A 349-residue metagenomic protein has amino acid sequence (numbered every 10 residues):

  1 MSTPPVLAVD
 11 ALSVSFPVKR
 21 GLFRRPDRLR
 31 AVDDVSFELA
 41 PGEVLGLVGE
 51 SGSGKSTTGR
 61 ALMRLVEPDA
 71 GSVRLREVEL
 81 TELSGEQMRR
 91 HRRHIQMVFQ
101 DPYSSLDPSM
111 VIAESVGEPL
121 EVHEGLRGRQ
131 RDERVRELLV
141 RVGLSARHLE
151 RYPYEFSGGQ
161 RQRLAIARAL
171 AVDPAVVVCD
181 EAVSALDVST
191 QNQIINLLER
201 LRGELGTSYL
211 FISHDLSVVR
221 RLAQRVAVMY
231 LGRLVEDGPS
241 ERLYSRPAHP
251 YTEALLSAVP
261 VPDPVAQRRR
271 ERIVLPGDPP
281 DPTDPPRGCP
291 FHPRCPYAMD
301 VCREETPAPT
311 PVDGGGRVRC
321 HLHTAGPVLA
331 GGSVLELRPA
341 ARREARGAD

Functional and structural regions predicted by a protein language model:
P4, K19-F23, P239-R346: Charged, flexible cofactor/metal-binding loops and thiol motifs
L22-P26, L80-Q96, V122, G128-R129 (+2 more regions): ABC ATPase NBD coupling module
G71-E79: Conserved ABC transporter NBD signature motif
V78-E79, R129-R147, R200, E253-S257: Conserved ABC ATPase "signature" region
Y152-F156, Q160: Conserved ABC ATPase signature
A171-A175: A short, proline-enriched helix->beta-strand linker immediately N-terminal to the Walker B motif in ABC-type P-loop
V178, A182-R268: P-loop NTP-binding/switch modules centered on Walker-like glycine-rich loops
